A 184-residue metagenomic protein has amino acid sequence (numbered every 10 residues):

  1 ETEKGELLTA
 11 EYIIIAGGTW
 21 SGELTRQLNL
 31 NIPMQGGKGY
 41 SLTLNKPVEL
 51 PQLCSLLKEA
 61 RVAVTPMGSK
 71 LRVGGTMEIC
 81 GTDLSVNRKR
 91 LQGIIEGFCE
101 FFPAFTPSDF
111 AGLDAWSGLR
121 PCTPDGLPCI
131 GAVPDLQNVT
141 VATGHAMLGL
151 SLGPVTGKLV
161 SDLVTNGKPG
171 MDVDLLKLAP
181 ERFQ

Functional and structural regions predicted by a protein language model:
E1-E3, G144: Short beta-strand segments that buttress and anchor functional surface loops
E3-G5, K168: Short, glycine- and charge-enriched coil/turn segments that flank and shape catalytic ligand pockets
E6-Q137: Active-site substrate-recognition segment that forms the wall of the catalytic cavity or substrate channel
V133-Q184: C-terminal lid/capping helical subdomain adjacent to the catalytic/cofactor pocket in oxidative enzymes
